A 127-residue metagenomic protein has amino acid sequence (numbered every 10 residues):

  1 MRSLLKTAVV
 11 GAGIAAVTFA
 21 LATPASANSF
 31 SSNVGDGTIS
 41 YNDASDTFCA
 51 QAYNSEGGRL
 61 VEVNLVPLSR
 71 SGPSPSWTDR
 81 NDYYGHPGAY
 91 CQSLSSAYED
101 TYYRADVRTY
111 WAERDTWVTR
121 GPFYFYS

Functional and structural regions predicted by a protein language model:
M1-S40: N-terminal prepro-regions of secreted/extracellular proteins
S26-S127: Post-signal peptide N-terminal regions of Sec-secreted extracellular proteins
